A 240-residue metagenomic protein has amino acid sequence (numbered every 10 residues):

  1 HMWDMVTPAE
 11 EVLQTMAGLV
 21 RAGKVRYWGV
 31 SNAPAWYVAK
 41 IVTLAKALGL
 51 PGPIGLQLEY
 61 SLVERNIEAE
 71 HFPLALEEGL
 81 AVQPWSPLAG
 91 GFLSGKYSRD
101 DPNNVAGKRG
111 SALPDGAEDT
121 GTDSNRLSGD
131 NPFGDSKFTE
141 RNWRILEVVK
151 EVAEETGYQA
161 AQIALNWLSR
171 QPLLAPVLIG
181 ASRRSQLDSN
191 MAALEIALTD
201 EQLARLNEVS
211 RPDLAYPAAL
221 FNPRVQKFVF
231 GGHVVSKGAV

Functional and structural regions predicted by a protein language model:
H1-E70: Glycine/proline-rich, positively charged, aromatic-decorated active-site loop/lid region on the catalytic face
P8, W28, L56, A75 (+5 more regions): Conserved, mostly hydrophobic/aromatic
L13-A17, V38-V42, F72, L146 (+3 more regions): Generic structural signal for well-ordered alpha-helices, preferentially at hydrophobic/aromatic core positions
A22-R26, L50-I54, E78-L80, W85 (+1 more regions): Short, well-ordered coil/turn segments that N-cap beta-strands
P34, E59-E64, S86-K96, W167 (+1 more regions): Glycine-rich beta-alpha junction loops
R65, E77, D101-E155, R170-L174 (+1 more regions): Terminal-tail/helix-coil boundary detector
A175-Q186: Glycine-rich phosphate-binding active-site loops on the catalytic face of alpha/beta enzymes
